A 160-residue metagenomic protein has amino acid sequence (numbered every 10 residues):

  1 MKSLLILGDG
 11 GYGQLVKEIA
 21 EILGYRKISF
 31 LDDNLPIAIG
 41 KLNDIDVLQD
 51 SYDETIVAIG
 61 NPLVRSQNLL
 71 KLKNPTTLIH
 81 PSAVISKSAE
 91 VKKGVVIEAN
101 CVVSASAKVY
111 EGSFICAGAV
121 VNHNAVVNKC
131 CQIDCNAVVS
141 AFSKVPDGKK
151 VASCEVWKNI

Functional and structural regions predicted by a protein language model:
M1-P81: Terminal amphipathic alpha-helical/low-complexity segments used for targeting or macromolecular assembly
T77-I160: Structural signal for interior beta-strand "rungs" in well-ordered beta-sheet cores of soluble enzyme domains
